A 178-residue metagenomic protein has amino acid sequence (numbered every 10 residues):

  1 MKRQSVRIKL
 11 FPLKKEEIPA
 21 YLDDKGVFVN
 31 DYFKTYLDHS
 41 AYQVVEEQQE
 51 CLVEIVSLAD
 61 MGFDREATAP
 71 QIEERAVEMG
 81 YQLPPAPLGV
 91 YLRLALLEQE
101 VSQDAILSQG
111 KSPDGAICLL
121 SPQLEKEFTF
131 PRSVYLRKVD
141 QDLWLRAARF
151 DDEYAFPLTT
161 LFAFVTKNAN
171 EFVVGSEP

Functional and structural regions predicted by a protein language model:
M1-P178: A binding-site-centric feature that preferentially detects glycan-recognition modules on secreted/surface proteins
